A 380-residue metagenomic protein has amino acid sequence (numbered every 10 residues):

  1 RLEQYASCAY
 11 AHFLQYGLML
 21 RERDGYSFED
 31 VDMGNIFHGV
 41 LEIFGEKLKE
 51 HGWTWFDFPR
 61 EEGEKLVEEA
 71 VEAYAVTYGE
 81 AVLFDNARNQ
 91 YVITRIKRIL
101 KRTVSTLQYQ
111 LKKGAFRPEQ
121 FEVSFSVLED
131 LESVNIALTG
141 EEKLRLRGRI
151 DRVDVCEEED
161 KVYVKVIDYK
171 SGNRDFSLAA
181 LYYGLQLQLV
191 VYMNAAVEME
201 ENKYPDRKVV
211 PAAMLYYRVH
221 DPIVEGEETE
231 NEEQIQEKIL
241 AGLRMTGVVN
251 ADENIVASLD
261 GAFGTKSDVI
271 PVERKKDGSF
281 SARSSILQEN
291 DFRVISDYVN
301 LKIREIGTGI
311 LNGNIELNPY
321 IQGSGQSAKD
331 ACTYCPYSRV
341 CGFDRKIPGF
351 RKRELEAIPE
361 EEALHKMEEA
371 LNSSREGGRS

Functional and structural regions predicted by a protein language model:
R1-S380: Structural signature of nuclease core domains in nucleic-acid processing machines
